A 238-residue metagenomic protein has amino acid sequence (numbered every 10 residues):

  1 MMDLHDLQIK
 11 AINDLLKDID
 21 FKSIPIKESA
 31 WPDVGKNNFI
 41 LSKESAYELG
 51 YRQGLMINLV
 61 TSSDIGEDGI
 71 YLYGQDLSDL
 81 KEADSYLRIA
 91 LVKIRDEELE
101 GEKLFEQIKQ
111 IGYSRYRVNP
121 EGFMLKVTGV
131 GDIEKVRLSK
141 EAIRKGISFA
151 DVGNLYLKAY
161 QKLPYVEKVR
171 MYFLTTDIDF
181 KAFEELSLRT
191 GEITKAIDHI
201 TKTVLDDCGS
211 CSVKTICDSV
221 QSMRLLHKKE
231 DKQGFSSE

Functional and structural regions predicted by a protein language model:
M1, A182-E184, C217: Hydrophobic membrane-targeting and insertion signals
M2-P25, A30, V34: Ordered core of a single globular domain
A30-V169: Long, charged N-terminal interaction/targeting segments
K145, V152-A159, A182-D198: Extended, acidic-biased charged interface segments
T175-I178, F235-E238: Short Fe-S-cluster ligation motifs
L186-K229: Cysteine-cluster motifs in flexible loop/terminal segments that predominantly coordinate metals
